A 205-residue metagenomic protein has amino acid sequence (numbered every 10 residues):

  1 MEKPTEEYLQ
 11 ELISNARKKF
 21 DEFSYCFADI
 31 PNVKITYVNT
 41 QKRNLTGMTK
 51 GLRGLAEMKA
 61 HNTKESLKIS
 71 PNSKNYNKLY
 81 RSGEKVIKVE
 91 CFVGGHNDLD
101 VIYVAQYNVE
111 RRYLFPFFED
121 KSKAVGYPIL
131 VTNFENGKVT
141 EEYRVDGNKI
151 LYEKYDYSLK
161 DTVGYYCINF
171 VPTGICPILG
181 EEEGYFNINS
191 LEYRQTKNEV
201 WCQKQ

Functional and structural regions predicted by a protein language model:
M1-Q205: Buried hydrophobic residues that stabilize the cores of well-folded domains
